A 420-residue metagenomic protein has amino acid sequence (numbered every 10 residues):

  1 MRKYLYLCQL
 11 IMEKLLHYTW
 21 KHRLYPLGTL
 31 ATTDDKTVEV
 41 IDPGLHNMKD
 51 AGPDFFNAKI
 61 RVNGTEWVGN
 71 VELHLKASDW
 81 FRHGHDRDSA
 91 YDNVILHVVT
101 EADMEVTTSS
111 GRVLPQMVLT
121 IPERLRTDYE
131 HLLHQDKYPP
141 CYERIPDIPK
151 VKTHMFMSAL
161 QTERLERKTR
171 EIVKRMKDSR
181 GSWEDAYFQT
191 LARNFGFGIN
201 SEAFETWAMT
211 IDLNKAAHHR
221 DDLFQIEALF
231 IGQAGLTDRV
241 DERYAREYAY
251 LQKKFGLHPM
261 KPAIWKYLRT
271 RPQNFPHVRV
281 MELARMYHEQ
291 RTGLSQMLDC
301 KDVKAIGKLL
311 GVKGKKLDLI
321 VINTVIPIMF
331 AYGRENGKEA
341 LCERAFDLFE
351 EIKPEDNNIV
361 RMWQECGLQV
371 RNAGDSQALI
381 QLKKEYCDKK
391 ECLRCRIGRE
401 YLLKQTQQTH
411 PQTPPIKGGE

Functional and structural regions predicted by a protein language model:
K3-Q9: Short, positively charged and aromatic/hydrophobic N-terminal segments
T19-S78, Y91: N-terminal ordered "arm"
G44-K49, N57-V62, W80-R87, A102-T108 (+1 more regions): Catalytic micro-motifs at enzyme active sites that drive phosphoryl/nucleotidyl and oxygen chemistry
S89-T100: Elongated alpha-helical scaffolds
V98-L213: Internal, well-ordered alpha/beta segment that forms a basic, Gly-enriched binding/recognition surface
L160-A378, E391: Hydrophobic, aromatic-lined core segments that form the binding pocket/scaffold for planar heteroaromatic ligands
E365-Q407: Acidic, carboxylate-rich catalytic segments that either coordinate divalent cations
K417-G419: Glycine-biased, low-complexity coil/linker segments
